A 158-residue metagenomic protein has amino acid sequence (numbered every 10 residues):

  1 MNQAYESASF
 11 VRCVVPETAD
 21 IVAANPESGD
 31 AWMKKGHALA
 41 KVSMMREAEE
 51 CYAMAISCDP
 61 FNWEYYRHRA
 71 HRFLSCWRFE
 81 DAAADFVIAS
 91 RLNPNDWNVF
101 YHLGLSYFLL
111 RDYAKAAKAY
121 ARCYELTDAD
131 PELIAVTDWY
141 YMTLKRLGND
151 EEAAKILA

Functional and structural regions predicted by a protein language model:
M1-D30, K34: N-terminal leader/linker segments that initiate helical-solenoid repeat arrays
A24, C58, L92, L126-A129: Structural marker of alpha-solenoid helical repeat scaffolds
G29-D30, W63-E64, W97-N98, P131-I134: Helix-start (N-cap) detector for alpha-helical repeat units in TPR-like alpha-solenoids, especially tetratricopeptide
H37, H71, L105, M142-L144: Residue-level recognition of tetratricopeptide repeat
K41, S75-C76, L109, R146: Register position in tetratricopeptide repeats
